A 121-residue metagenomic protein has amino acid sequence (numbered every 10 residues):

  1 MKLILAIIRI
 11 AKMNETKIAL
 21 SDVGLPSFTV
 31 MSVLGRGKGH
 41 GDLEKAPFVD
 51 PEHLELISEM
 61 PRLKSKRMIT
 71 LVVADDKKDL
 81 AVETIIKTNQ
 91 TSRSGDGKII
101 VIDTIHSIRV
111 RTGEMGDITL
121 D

Functional and structural regions predicted by a protein language model:
M1-D121: Positively charged, small/polar-rich N-terminal and surface patches that mediate targeting and assembly and bind
